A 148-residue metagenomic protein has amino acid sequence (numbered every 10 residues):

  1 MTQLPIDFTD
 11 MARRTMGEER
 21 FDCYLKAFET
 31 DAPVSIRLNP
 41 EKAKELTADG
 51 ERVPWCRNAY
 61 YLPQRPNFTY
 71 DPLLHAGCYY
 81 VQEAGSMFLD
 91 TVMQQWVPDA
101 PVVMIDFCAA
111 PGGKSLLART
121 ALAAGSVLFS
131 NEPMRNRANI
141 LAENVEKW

Functional and structural regions predicted by a protein language model:
M1-W148: S-adenosylmethionine
